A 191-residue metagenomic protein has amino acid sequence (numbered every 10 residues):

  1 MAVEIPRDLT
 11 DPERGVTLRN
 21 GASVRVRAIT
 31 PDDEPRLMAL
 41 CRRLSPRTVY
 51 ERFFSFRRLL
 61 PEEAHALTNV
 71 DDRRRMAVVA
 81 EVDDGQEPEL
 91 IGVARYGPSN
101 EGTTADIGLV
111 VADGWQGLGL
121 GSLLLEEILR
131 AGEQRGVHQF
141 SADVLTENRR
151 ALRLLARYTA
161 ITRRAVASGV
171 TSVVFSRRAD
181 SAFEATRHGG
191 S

Functional and structural regions predicted by a protein language model:
M1-S191: Long, contiguous binding/interaction regions
